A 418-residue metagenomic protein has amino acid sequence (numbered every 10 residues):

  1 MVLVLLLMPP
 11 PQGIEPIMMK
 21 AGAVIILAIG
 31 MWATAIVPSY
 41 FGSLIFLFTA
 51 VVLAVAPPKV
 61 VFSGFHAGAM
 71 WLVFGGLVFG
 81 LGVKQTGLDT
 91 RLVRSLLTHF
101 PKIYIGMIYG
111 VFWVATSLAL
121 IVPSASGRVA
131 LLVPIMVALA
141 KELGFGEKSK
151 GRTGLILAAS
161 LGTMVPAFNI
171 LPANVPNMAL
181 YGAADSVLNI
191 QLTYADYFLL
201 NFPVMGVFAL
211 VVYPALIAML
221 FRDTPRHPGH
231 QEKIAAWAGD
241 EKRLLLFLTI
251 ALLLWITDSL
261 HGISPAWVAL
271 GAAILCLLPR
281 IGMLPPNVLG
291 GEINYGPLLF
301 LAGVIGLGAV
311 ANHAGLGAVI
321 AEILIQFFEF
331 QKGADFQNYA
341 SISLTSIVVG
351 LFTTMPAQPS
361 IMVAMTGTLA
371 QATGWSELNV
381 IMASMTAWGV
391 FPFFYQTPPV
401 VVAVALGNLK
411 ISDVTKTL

Functional and structural regions predicted by a protein language model:
M1-L7, A125-R128, E147-A236, L246 (+1 more regions): Juxtamembrane and boundary regions of transmembrane helices in multi-pass small-molecule transporters and channels
M1-L72, D196-E322, T417: Hydrophobic transmembrane alpha-helices of multi-pass small-molecule transporters
L7-I17, V37-F41, L96-Y104, G144-K150 (+3 more regions): Short, amphipathic, aromatic/basic-enriched membrane-interface segments that mark the entry/exit of transmembrane
G30-P38, V114-S124, L161-L171, I256-L260 (+2 more regions): Transmembrane alpha-helix interface/packing and boundary motifs in multi-pass membrane proteins, characterized by
V60-S63, R91-P101, A138-K141, V288-G291 (+2 more regions): Short amphipathic alpha-helical coupling elements at transmembrane boundaries
V78, W113-T116, P134-A138, I156-A167 (+6 more regions): Transmembrane helix-bundle signature of multi-pass membrane transporters/permeases
R94-G110, K141-L157, N189-L200, G333-F336 (+2 more regions): Membrane-interface alpha-helices at helix entry/exit sites of multi-pass transporters
F100-I135, F330-T373, E377-L378, S384-T386: Hydrophobic alpha-helical transmembrane segments of multi-pass integral membrane proteins, predominantly secondary
